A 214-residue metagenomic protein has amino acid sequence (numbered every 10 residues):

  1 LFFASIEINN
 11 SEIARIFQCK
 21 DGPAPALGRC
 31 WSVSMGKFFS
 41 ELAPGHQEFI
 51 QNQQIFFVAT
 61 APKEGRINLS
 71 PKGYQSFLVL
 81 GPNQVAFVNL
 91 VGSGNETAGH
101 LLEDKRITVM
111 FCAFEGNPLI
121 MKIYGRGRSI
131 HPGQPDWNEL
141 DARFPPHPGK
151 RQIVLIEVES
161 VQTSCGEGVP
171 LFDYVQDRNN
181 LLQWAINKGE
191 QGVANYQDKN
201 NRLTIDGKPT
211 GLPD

Functional and structural regions predicted by a protein language model:
L1-N9: Extreme N-terminal basic, low-complexity initiation segments that serve as generic localization/processing leaders
N9, I16, R29-D214: Binding-site signature for planar aromatic cofactors or substrates
C19: Cationic, low-complexity basic patches in intrinsically disordered or flexible, solvent-exposed regions
